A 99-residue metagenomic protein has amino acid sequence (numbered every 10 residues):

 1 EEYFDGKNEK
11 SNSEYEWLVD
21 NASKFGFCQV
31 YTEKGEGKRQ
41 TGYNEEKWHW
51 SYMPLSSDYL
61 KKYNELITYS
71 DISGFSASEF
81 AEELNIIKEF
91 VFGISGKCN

Functional and structural regions predicted by a protein language model:
E1-N99: Cell-envelope/glycan interface and biosynthesis
